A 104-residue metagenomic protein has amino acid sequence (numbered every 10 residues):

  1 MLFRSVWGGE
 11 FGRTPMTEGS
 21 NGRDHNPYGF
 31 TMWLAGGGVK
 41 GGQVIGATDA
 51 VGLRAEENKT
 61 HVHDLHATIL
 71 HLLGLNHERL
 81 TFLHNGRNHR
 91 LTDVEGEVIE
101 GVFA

Functional and structural regions predicted by a protein language model:
M1-L2: Short, small-residue-biased leader/transition segments that mark boundaries at the very start of proteins
V6-Q43: Histidine-centered active-site microenvironments of extracellular/periplasmic hydrolases and transferases
G29, A35, L65-L72, V98: Generic recognition of well-ordered alpha-helical segments
L34, G74-L75, A104: Residues at helix-coil transition
K40-I45, N76-F82: Acidic/polar loop patches that form or flank catalytic/metal-binding clefts of enzymes that bind anionic ligands
V51-L80: Non-catalytic, well-ordered alpha-helical segments in soluble enzyme domains
R90-A104: C-terminal domain-tail junction helix/linker
